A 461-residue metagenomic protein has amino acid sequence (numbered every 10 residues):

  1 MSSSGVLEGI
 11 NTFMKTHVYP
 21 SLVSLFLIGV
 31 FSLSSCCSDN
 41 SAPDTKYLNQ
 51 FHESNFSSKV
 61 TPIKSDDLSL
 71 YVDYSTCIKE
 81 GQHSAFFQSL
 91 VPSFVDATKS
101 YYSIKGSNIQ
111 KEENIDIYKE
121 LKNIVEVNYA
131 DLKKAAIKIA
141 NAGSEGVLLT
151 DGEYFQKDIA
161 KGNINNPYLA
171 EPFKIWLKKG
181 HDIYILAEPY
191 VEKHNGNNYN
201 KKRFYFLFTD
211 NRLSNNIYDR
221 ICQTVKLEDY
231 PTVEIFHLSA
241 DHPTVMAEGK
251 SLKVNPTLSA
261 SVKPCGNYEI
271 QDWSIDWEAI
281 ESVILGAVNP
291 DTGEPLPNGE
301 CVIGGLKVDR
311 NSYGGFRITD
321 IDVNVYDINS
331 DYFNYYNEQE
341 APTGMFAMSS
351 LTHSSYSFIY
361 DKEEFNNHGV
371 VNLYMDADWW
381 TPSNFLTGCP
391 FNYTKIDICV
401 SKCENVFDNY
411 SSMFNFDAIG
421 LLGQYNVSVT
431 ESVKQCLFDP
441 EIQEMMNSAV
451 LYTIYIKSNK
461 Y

Functional and structural regions predicted by a protein language model:
S32-S35: C-terminal motif of bacterial Sec signal peptides marking the signal peptidase cleavage site
C37-D39: Bacterial signal peptide processing site
P43, I78-H83, N108-D116, L132 (+3 more regions): Extracytoplasmic/secreted cell-surface and envelope-processing proteins
Y47-V60, K64-D67, Y71, S75-S103 (+1 more regions): …and closely analogous acidic/polar surface helices at protein-protein or active-site interfaces in A-domain-like
Q82, E153-T209, N415, I419-Q424: VWA/integrin I-like adhesion module and closely mimicked acidic/polar interface patches used
S107-G146, T150-F155, D182, E188-P189: Von Willebrand factor
D182-D309: Eukaryote-biased recognition of electropositive, low-complexity segments and basic polyanion/acidic-motif-binding
P264-Y461: Extended non-globular C-terminal regions
